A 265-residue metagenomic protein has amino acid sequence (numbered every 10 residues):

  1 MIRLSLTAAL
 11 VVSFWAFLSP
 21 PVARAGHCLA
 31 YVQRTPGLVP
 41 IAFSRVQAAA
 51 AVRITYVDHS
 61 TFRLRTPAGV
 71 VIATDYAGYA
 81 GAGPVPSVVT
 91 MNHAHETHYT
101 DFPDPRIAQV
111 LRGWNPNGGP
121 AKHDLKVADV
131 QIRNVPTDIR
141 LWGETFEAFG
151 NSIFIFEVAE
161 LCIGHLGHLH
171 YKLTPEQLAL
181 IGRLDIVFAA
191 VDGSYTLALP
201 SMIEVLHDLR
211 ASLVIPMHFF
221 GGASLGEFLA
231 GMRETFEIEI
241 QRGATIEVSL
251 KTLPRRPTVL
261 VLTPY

Functional and structural regions predicted by a protein language model:
S5-S19: Bacterial N-terminal signal peptides
S19-A25: Sec/Tat signal peptide C-region and signal peptidase I cleavage site
A25-V88, R112-G182, L197, G243-Y265: Core dinuclear metal-dependent hydrolase active-site scaffold
A80-G81, H95-T100, Y171-T174, S194-P200 (+1 more regions): Active-site environment of divalent metal-dependent phosphoester hydrolases
G81-P84, P103-R106, L180-R183, V205-R210: Short, conserved loop/helix-junction motifs that constitute active-site signature segments in enzyme catalytic cores
S87-E96: Metallo-beta-lactamase
D185-I186, G193, M202-F219: Proline-aspartate-enriched helix->loop->beta-strand connector
L213-Y265: Binuclear metal-ion centers of metallo-dependent hydrolases, dominated by the metallo-beta-lactamase
